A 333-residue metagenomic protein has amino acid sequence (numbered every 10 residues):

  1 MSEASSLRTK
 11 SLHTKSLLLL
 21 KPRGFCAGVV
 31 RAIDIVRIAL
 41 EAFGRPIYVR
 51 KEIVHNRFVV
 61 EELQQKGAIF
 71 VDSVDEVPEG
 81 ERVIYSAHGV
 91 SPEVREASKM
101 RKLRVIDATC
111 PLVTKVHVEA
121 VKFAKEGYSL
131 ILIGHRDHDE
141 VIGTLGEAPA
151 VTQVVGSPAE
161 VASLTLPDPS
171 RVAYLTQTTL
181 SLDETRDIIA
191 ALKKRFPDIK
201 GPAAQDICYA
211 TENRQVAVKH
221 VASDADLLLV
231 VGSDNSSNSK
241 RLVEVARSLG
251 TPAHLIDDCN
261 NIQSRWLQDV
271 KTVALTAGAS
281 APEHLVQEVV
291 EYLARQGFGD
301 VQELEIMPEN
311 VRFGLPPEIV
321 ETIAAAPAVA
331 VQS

Functional and structural regions predicted by a protein language model:
S2-A277, E283-S333: The feature marks the mature, well-folded catalytic cores of soluble enzymes
